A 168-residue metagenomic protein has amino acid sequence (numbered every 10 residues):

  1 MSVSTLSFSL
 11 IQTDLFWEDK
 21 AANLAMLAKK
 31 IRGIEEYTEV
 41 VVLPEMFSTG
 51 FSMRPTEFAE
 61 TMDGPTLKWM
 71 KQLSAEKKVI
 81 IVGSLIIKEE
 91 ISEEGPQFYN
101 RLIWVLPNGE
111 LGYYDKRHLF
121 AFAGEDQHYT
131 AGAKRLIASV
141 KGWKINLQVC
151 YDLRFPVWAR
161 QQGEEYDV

Functional and structural regions predicted by a protein language model:
V3-L10: Extreme N-terminal starter segment of soluble prokaryotic enzymes
Q12-W17: Short polar catalytic/cofactor-binding loops
K20, K29-P107, G112: Cys-nucleophile CN-hydrolase/nitrilase-fold catalytic domain and related Cys-dependent amidase chemistry that acts on
A22-R32, R154-Q162: Short, acidic/polar
I34, E165-Y166: His/acidic metal-ligating clusters that form di-metal
E39-V40, I145, V168: Structural motif
E60, E93-E164: Active-site catalytic loop in hydrolytic enzyme cores
